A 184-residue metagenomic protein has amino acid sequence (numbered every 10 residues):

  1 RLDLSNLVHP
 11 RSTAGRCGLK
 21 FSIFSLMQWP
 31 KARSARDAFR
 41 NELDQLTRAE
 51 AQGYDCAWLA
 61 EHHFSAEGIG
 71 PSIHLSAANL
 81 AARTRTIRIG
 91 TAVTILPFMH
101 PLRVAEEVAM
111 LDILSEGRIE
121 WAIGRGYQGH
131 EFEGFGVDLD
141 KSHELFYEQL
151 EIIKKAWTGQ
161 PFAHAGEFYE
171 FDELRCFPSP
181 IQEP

Functional and structural regions predicted by a protein language model:
R1-P10: Extreme N-terminal basic, low-complexity initiation segments that serve as generic localization/processing leaders
H9-T91: N-terminal beta1-alpha1-beta2 module of alpha/beta enzyme domains
G18, H100-P184: Internal, glycine-rich beta/alpha segment that forms the wall or movable "lid" of small-molecule/cofactor binding
P30, A66, F98, Q128-H130: Flexible, glycine-rich phosphate/dinucleotide-binding loops and adjacent beta-alpha linkers at cofactor/substrate
Q45-T47, L59, F98-L102, F132: Conserved N-terminal glycine/acidic-rich loop preference
H63, T94, G126-Q128: Catalytic metal-binding/acid-base residues of hydrolase active sites
T91-M99: Active-site nucleophile and cofactor-binding loops and adjacent substrate-binding regions of central metabolic enzymes
